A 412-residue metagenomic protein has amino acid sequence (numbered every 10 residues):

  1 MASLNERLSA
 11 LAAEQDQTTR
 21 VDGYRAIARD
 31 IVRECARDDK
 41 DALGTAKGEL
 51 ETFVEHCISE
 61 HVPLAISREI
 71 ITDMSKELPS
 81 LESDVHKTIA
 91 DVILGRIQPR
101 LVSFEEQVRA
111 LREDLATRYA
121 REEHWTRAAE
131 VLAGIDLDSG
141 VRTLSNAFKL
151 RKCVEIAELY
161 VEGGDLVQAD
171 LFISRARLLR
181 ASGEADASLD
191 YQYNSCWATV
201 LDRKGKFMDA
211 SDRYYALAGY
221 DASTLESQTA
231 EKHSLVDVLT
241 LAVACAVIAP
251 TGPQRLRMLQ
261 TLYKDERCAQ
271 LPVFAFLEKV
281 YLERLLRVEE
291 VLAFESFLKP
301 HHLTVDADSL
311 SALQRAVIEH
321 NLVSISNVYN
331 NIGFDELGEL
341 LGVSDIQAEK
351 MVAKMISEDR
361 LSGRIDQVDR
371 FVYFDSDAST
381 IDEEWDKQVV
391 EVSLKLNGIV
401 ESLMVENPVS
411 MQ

Functional and structural regions predicted by a protein language model:
M1-R121, T126-L137, V141-Q412: Charged, E/D/K/R/S-rich low-complexity terminal regions of large eukaryotic assembly subunits
